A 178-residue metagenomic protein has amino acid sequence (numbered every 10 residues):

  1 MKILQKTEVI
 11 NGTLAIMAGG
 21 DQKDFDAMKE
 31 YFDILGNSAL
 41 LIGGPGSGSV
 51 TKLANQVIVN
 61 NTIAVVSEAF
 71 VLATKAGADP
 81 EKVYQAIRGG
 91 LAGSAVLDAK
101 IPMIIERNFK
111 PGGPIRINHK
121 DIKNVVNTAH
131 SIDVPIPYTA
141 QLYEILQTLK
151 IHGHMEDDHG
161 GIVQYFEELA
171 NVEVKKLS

Functional and structural regions predicted by a protein language model:
M1-N60: Rossmann-fold dinucleotide-binding core
K23-D24, S49, A64-V65, D79 (+1 more regions): Short phosphate-engaging motifs
P45, G93-A95, A99-H159: Interdomain hinge/lid region at the active-site interface of Rossmann-like NAD(P)-dependent oxidoreductases
G46-E68, L72, R116-N124: Mid-domain beta-loop-alpha active-site segment that forms a flexible, acidic cofactor/metal-binding surface
K75: Core nucleotide-handling region used for phosphoryl-transfer chemistry
A78-G90: Small-residue-rich helix-loop
Q147, I151-S178: NAD(P)-dependent dehydrogenase/reductase Rossmann-like domain
